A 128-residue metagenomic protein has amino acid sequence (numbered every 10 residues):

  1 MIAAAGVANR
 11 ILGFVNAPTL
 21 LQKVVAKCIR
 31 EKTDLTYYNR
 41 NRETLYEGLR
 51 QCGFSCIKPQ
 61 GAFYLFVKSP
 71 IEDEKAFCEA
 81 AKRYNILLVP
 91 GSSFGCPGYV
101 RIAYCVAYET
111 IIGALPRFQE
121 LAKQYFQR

Functional and structural regions predicted by a protein language model:
M1-R128: PLP-dependent class I/II
